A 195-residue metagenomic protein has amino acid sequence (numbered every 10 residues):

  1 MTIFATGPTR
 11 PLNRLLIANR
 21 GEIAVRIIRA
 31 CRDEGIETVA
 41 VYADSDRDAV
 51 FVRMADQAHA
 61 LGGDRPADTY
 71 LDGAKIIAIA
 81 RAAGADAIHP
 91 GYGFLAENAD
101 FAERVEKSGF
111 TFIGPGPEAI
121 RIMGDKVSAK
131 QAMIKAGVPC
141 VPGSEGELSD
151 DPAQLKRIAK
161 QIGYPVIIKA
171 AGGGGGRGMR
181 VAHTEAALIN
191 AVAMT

Functional and structural regions predicted by a protein language model:
M1-T195: N-terminal beta-alpha lobe that positions the nucleotide/phosphoryl donor in ATP/NTP-coupled carboxylate activation
